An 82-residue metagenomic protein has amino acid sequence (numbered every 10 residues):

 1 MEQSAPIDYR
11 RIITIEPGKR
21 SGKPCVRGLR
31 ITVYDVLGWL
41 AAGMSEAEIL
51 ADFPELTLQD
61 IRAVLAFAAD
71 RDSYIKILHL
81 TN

Functional and structural regions predicted by a protein language model:
M1-Y9, L80-N82: Intrinsically disordered, low-complexity and often Lys/Arg-enriched segments
I7-A47: A short, structured beta-strand/loop element
T32-N82: Long, charge-rich, low-complexity alpha-helical segments
